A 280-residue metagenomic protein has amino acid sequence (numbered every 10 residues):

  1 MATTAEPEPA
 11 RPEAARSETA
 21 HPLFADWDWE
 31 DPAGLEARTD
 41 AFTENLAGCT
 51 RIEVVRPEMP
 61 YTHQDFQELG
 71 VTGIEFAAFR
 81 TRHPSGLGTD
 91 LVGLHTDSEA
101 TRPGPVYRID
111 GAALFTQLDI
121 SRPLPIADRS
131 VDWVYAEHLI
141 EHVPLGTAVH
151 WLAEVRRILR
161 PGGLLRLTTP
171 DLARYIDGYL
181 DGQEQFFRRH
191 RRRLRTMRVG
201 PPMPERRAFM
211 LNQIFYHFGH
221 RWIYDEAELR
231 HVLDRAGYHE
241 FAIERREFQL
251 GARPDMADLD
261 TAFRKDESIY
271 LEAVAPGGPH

Functional and structural regions predicted by a protein language model:
T3, E8-E18: Intrinsically disordered, low-complexity segments used as extracellular stalks/linkers and nuclear/regulatory IDRs
E18-E68: Class I SAM-dependent methyltransferase Rossmann-like catalytic core, especially the SAM/SAH-binding loop
V54-M59, G73, D225-E226, D266: A structural signal for well-ordered alpha-helical scaffolds and beta->alpha junctions
P60-H63, E75, L259: Generic recognition of flexible, low-complexity loop/linker segments
D65, P105-Y107, T261-A262: Short secondary-structure boundary/capping segments
Q67-E68, F79, A262-D266: A short catalytic or substrate-binding loop motif that flags glycine-/basic-rich loops and adjacent residues that bind
L69-R174, L271-A275: Conserved SAM-binding loop
T147-E154, R160, L164-G278: S-adenosyl-L-methionine-dependent methyltransferase catalytic module, highlighting the catalytic core
